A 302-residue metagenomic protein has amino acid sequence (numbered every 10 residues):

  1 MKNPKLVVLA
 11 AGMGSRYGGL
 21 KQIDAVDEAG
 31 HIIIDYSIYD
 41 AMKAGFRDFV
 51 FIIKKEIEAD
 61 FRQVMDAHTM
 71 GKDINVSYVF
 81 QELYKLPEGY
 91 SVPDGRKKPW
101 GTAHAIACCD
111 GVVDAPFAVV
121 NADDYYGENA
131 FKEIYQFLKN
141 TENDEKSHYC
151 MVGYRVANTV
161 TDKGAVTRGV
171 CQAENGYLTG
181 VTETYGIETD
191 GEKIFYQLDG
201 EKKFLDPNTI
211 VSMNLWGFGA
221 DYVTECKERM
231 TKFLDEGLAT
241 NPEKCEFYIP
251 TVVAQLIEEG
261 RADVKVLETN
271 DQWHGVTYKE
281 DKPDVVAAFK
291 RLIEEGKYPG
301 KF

Functional and structural regions predicted by a protein language model:
M1-G14, E28-V119, Y126-F131, N140: Conserved N-terminal catalytic core of the sugar/cofactor nucleotidyltransferase
G14-G18, V160-T161: Short N-terminal binding/cap micro-motifs at the start of the first secondary-structure element
D60-F61, N129, E225, V252 (+1 more regions): Phosphate- and divalent-cation-binding pockets in alpha/beta enzyme and binding domains that engage nucleotide-derived
E128-W216, A220: Conserved core of the sugar-phosphate nucleotidyltransferase
I210, K265-D271: Catalytic beta-strand/loop signature of glycosyltransferases that borders the donor
K227-A262: A C-terminal functional module that forms or caps the active site or interfaces directly with catalytic machinery
K282-K301: Long, low-complexity C-terminal extensions of enzymes
